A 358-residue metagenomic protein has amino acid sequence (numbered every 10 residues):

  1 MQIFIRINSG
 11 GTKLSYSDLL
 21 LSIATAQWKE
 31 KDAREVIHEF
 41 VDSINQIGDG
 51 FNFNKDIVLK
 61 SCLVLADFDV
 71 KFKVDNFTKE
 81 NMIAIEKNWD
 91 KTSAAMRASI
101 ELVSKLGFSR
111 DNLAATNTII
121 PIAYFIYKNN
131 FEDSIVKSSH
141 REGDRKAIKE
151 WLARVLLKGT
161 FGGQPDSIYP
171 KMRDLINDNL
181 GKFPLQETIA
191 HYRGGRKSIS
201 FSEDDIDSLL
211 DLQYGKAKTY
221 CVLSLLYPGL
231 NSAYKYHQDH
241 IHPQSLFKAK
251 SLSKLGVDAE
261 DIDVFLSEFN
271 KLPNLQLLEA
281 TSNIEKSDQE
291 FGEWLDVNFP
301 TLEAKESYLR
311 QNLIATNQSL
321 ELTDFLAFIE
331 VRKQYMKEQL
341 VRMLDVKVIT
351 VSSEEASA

Functional and structural regions predicted by a protein language model:
M1-K60, E142-D144, I148, R154 (+9 more regions): Basic- and aromatic-enriched surface patches that contact anionic nucleotides/nucleic acids
M1-Q2, F72-V74, D133-I135, G159-G163 (+4 more regions): Short conserved micro-motifs at the rims of enzyme active sites and ligand-binding pockets
L20-L21, Q46-R196: A cross-family structural signal marking well-folded subdomains
L113-A114, G229-N231, Y236, E268-P273 (+2 more regions): A structural signal for short secondary-structure junctions
I120, K146, E150, Y236-D239 (+5 more regions): Feature representing long, continuous alpha-helical segments
A153-K250: Intrinsically disordered, low-complexity N-proximal targeting/linker segments that flank membranes
G159, D166, M172, H191-R196 (+1 more regions): Acidic, carboxylate-rich catalytic segments that either coordinate divalent cations
Y236, K248-N283: Short beta-strand-alpha-helix junction that forms the catalytic/metal-binding core of metal-dependent nuclease domains
